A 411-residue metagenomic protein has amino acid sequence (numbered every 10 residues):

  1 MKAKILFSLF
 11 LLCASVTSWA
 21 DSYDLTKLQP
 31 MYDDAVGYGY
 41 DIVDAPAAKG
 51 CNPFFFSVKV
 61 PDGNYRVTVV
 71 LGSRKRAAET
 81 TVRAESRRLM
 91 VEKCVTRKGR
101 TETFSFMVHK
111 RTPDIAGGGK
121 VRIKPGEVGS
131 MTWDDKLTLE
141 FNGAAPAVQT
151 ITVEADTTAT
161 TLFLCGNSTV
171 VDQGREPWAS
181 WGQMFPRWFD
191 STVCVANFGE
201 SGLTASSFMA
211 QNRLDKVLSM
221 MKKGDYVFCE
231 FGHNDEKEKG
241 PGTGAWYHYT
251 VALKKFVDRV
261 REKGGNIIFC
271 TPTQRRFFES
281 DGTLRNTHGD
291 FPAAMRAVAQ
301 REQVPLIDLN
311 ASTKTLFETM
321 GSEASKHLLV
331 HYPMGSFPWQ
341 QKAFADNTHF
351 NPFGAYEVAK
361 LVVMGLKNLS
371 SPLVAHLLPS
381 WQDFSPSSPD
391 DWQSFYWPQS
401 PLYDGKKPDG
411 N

Functional and structural regions predicted by a protein language model:
M1-D21: Bacterial Sec-dependent N-terminal signal peptides
D21-C51, A145-E154, T161, S168-V171: Low-complexity, Gly/Ser/Thr/Pro- and Asn/Asp-enriched, turn/coil-prone segments that serve as flexible N-terminal
K49-G63: Short beta-strands within extracellular/lumenal beta-sheet-rich domains
F56, L71-V91: Short, surface-exposed beta-strand/strand-loop-strand elements in extracellular ectodomains
G63-V69: A short tyrosine-centered beta-strand micro-motif
E85, N212-D383, S387, D391-N411: Alpha-helical cap/lid subdomain in secreted, periplasmic, or secretory-pathway luminal O-acyl-processing enzymes
K110-G119, V128-N142: Noncatalytic modules at the cell exterior or secretory-pathway interfaces, chiefly beta-strand-rich lectin/adhesion
L139, G143-E200, L214-V227: Serine-esterase "nucleophile elbow" of acetyl-processing enzymes
